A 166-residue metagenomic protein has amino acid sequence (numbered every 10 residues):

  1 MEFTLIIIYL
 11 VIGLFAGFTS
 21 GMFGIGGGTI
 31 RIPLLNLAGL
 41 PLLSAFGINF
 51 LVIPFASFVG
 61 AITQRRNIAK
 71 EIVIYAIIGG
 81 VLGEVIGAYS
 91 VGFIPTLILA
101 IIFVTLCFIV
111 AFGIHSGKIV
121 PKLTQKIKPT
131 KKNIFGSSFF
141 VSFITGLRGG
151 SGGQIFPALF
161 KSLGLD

Functional and structural regions predicted by a protein language model:
M1-F18, I30, L34-L42, T63-R148 (+1 more regions): Juxtamembrane transmembrane-helix boundary motif
E2, I25-G26, S57: Short charge-dense sequence patches
G21: Short alpha-helix within the C-terminal catalytic ATP-binding
G24, G149-G150: Compact, charge-rich alpha-helical regulatory domains located at protein termini
G28, G153-Q154: Helix-loop boundary and gating motifs at the non-cytosolic
I48-I62: Transmembrane alpha-helices of multi-pass small-molecule transport proteins
